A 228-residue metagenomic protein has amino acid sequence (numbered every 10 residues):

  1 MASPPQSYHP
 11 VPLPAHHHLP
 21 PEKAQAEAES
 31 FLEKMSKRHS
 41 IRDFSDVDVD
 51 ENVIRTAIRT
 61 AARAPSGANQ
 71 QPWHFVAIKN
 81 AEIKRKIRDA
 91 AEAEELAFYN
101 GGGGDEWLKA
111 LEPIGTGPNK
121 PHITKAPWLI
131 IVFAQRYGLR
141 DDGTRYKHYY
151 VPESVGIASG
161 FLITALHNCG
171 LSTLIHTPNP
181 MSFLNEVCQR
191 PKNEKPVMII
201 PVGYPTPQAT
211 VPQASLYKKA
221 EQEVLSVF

Functional and structural regions predicted by a protein language model:
M1-R55, D89: N-terminal accessory segments that position/regulate proteins before the catalytic core
A2-E27, G117, M198-F228: C-terminal helix-cap and adjacent tail motif
M35, A57-A61, I200: Short alpha-helical scaffolding segments that buttress acidic/His motifs in well-ordered protein cores
R59-A61, I130, R136-V187: Small-aliphatic-rich amphipathic alpha-helix that forms the alpha element of a beta-alpha
T60-A62, P113-P118, L184-E186, A209: Glycine-rich, charged/polar anion/phosphate-binding loops that engage phosphate groups from diverse ligands
A62-A68: Glycine-rich phosphate/pyrophosphate-binding beta-alpha loops
Q71, A77-V155: Glycine/small-residue-rich phosphate/adenosyl-binding loop
E95-G103, C188-P212: A glycine-rich helix N-cap at a beta->alpha junction
